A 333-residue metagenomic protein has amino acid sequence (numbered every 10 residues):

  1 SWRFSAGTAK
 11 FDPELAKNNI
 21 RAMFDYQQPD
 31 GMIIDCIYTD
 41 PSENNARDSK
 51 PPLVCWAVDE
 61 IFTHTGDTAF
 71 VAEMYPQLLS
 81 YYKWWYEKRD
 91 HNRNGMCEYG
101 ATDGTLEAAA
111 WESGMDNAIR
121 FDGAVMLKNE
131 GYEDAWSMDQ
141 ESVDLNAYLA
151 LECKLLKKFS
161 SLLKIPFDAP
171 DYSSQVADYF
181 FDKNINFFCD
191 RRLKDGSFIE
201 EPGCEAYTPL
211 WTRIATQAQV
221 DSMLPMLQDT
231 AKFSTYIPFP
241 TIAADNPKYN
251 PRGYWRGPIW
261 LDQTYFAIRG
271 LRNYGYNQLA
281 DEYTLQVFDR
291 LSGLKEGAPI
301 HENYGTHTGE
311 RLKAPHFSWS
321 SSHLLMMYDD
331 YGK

Functional and structural regions predicted by a protein language model:
S1-D59, T63, T68-A72, L79 (+7 more regions): Substrate-binding groove/exosite segments of carbohydrate-active enzymes
T8-I20, I61-P76, R93, K157-S173 (+3 more regions): Structural helix-adjacent loops and short alpha-helical linkers that scaffold large soluble proteins
D12, K50, M74, M138 (+8 more regions): Residue-level preference for long, well-ordered alpha-helices that form the structural scaffold of enzyme catalytic
N18-N44, H91-E141, S174-I259, S292-K333: Extended glycan-interaction surfaces of carbohydrate-active proteins
M23, I61, L78, W85 (+6 more regions): Alpha-helical solenoid scaffolds that mediate protein-protein interactions, centered on TPR/SEL1-like repeats but also
E73, L78, W84-R93, G100: Active-site cavity-forming subdomains of large catalytic enzyme subunits
S142-V176, P258-L294: Extended amphipathic alpha-helical segments enriched in small hydrophobics
